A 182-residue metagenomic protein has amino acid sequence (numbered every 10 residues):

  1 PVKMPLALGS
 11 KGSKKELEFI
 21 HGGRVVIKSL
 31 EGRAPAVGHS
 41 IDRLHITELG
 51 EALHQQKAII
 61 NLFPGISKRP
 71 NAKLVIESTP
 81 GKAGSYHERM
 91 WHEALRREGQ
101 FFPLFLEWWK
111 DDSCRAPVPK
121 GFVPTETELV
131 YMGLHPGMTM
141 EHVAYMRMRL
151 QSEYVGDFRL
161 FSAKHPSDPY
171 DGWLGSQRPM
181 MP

Functional and structural regions predicted by a protein language model:
P1-P182: Short, flexible loop motifs at catalytic/binding sites
